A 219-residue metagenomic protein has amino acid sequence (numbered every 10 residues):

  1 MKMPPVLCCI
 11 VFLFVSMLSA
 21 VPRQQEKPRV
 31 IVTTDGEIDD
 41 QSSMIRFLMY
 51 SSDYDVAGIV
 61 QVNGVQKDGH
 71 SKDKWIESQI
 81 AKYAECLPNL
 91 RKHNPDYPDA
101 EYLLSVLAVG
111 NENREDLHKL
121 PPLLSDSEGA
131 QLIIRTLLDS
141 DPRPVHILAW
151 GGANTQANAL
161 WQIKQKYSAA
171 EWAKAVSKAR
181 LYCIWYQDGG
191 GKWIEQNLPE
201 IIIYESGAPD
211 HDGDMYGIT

Functional and structural regions predicted by a protein language model:
M1-C8: Bacterial N-terminal signal peptides that target proteins for export
V11-A20: Hydrophobic h-region of N-terminal signal peptides that target proteins for export in Gram-negative bacteria
V21-T219: N-terminal acidic, glycine/proline-rich low-complexity segments
